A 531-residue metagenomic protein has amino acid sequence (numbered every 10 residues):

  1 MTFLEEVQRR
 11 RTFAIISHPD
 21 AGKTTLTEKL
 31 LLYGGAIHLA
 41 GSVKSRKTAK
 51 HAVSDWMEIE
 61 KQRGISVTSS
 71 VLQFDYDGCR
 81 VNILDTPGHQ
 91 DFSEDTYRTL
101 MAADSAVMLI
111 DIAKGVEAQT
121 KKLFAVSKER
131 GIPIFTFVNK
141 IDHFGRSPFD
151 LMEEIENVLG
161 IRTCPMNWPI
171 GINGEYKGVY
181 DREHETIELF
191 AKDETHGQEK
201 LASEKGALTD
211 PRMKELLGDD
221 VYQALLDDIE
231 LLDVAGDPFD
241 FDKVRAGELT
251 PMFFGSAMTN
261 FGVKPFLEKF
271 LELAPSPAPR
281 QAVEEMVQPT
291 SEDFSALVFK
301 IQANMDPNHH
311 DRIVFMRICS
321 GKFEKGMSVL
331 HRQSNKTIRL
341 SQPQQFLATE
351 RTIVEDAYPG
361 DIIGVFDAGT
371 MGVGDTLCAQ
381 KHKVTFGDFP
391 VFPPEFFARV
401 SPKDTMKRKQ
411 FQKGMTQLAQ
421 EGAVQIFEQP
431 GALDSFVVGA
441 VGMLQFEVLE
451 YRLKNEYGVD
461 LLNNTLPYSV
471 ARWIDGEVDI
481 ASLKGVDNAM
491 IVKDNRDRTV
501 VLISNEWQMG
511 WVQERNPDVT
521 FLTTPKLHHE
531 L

Functional and structural regions predicted by a protein language model:
M1-L531: Structural and coupling elements of P-loop NTPases
